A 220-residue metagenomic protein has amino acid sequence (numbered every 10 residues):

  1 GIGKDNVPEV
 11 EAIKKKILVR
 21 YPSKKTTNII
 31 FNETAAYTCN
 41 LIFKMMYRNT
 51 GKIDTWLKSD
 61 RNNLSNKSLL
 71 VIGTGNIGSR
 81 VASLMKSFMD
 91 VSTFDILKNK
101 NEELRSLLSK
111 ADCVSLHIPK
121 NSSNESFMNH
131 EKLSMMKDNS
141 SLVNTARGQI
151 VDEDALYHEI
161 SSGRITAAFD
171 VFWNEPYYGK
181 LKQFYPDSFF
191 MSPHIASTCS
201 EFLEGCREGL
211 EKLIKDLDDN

Functional and structural regions predicted by a protein language model:
G1, A111, L116-I118, T145-A146 (+1 more regions): Glycine-rich, N-terminal phosphate-binding loop of Rossmann-like dinucleotide-binding domains
G1-D5, S23-I29, I96-K100, R147-G148 (+2 more regions): Short, acidic/turn-prone active-site loops that include or flank metal/cofactor- and phosphate-binding residues
G1-T50: Phosphate/diphosphate ligand-binding glycine-rich loop within oxidoreductases
D5-N6, N121-N124, I150-V151, P176: Short glycine-rich, flexible loops that bind phosphorylated cofactors or substrates
K14-L18, D90, D138-S140, S162-I165: A short helix->loop->beta-strand "cap" motif at the edges of active sites that frequently abuts
S59-D138: Rossmann-like dinucleotide/phosphate-binding beta-alpha-beta segment
S141, A146-N220: Rossmann-like dinucleotide-binding domain for NAD(H)/NADP(H)
